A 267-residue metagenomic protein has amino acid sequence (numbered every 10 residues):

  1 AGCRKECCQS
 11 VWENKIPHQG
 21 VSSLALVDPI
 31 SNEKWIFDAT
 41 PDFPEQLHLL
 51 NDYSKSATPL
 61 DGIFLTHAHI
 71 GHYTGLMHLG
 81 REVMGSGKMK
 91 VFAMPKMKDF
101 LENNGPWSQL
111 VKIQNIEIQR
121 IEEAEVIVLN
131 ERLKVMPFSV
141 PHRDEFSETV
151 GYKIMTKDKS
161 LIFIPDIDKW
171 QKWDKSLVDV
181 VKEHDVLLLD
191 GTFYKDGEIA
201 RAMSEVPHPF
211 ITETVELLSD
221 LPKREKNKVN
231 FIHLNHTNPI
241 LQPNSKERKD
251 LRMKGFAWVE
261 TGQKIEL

Functional and structural regions predicted by a protein language model:
A1-L26, I113-N115, R120-M203: Active-site-proximal loop/helix segment associated with metal-binding centers of metalloenzymes
G2-A68, T74-M84, W173-D179: Pre-active-site segment of Zn-dependent metallo-hydrolases
E33, K88-K90, E117, D185 (+1 more regions): Residues at the starts of beta-strands that form the adenosine-phosphate
I36-T40, P59-H72, L76, F92-M94 (+4 more regions): Active-site neighborhood of phospho(di)ester-bond hydrolases with catalytic His/Asp-centered motifs
Y53-T58, V83-G87, W107-E117: A short alpha->loop->secondary-structure connector
T58, G71, Q114, E131-L133 (+3 more regions): Structured loop/turn residues at beta-strand edges in well-structured enzyme cores
K96-P106: A short, active-site helix/loop in glycosyltransferases that binds the activated sugar's phosphate group
D158-S160, I167-Q263: Cap/insert and terminal regions of metallo-dependent hydrolase folds
